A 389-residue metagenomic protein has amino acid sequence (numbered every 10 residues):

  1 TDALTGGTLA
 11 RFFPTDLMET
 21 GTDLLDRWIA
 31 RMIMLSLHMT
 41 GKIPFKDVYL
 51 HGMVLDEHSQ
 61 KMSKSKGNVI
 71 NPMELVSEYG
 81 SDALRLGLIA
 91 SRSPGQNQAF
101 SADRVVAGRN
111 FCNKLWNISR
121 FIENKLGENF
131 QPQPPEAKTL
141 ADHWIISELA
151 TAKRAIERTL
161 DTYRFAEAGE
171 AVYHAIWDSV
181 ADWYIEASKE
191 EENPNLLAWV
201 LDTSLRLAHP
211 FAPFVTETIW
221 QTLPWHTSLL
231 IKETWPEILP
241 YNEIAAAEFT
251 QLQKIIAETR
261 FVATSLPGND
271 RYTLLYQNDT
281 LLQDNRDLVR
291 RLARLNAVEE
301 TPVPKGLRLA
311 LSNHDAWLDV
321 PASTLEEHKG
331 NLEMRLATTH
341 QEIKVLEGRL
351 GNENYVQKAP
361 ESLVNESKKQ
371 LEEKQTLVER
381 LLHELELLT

Functional and structural regions predicted by a protein language model:
T1-F13, D178, D182-I185: Active-site-adjacent "gating/activation" loops or surface patches in catalytic cores
F12-T15, E190-E192: Short helix/strand-bridging catalytic loops that position acidic/His residues to coordinate divalent metals and engage
F13-D23: A short glycine/serine-rich beta->alpha loop
T22, R31-M39, V172: Alpha-helical support elements that line or immediately flank enzyme active sites and cofactor-binding pockets
T22-L25, L75-S77, A83-I89: Aromatic-rich carbohydrate-recognition surfaces in CAZymes
L25, I33, I255-E258: Short, Φ-rich (hydrophobic/aromatic) sequence segments
H38-S81, Q96, S101-T389: Feature 926 captures the class I aminoacyl-tRNA synthetase adenylation module centered on the KMSKS loop
R92: Glycine-rich phosphate/pyrophosphate-binding beta-alpha loops
